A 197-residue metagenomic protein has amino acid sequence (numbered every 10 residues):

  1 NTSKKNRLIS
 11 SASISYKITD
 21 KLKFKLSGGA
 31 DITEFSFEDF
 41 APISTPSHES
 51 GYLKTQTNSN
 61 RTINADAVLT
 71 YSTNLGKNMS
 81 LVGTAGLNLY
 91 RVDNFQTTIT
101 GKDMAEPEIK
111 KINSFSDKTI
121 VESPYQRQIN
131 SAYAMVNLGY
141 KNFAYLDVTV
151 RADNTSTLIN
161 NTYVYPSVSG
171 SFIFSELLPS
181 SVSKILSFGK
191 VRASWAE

Functional and structural regions predicted by a protein language model:
N1, E38-L53, D93-E122: Surface-exposed loop/turn segments flanking beta-strands in extracellular/periplasmic regions
N1, Q96-T98, G189-E197: A surface-exposed, glycine/aromatic-enriched loop/edge motif typical of exported proteins
N6-N74, R127-L178: Surface-exposed extracellular loop regions of Gram-negative outer-membrane beta-barrel proteins
F24-G28, L81-A85, A144-V148, K184-A193: Transmembrane beta-strands of outer-membrane beta-barrel proteins
F35-D39, R91-T98, E176-L178, E197: Secretory-pathway/luminal and periplasmic proteins that interact with or process carbohydrate-rich
Y71, L87-L89, W195-E197: Flexible glycine-/small-residue-rich
N78: Catalytic core regions of nucleotide second-messenger enzymes
